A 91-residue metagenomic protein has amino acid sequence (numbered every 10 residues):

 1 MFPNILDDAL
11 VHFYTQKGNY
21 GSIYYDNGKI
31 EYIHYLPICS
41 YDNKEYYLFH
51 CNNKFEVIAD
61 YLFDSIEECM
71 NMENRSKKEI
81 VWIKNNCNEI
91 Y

Functional and structural regions predicted by a protein language model:
M1-K29: Negatively charged, low-complexity tracts enriched in Asp/Glu with abundant Ser/Thr
D7-D8, D26, D42, D60 (+1 more regions): Acidic-enriched, low-complexity/disordered segments with a strong bias for Aspartate over Glutamate
I30-I58: Short aromatic-glycine-(Arg/Gly/Cys) micro-motifs in beta-strand/loop hairpins
N52-Y91: Mixed-charge, Lys/Arg-enriched low-complexity segments
